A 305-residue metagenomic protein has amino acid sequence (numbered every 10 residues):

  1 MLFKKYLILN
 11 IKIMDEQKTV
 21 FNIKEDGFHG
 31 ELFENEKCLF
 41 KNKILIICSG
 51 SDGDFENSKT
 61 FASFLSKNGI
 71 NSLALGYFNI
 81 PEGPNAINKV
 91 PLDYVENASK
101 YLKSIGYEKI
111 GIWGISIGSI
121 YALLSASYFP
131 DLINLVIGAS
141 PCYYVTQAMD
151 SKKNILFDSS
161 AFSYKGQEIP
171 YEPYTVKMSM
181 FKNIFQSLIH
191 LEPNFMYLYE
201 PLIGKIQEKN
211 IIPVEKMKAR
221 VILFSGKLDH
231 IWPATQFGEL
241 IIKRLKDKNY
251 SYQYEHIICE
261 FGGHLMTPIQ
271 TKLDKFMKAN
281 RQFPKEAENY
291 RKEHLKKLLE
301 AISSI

Functional and structural regions predicted by a protein language model:
F3-F40, E286: N-terminal cap/lid segment of alpha/beta-hydrolase-fold proteins
K41-G50: Short beta-strand element of the alpha/beta-hydrolase
D52-S63, Y77: The serine-hydrolase catalytic nucleophile loop
G53-D54, K100-I169, Y174, N194-I203: Primarily recognizes the serine-hydrolase "nucleophile elbow" in alpha/beta-hydrolase and SGNH/GDSL folds
S66-E82: Conserved alpha/beta-hydrolase
F78-G111: Catalytic nucleophile-loop/oxyanion-hole region of alpha/beta-hydrolase and closely related hydrolase-like folds
F181-G262: Serine-hydrolase catalytic core
G238-E239, K248-I305: C-terminal catalytic histidine-bearing segment of alpha/beta-hydrolase fold enzymes
